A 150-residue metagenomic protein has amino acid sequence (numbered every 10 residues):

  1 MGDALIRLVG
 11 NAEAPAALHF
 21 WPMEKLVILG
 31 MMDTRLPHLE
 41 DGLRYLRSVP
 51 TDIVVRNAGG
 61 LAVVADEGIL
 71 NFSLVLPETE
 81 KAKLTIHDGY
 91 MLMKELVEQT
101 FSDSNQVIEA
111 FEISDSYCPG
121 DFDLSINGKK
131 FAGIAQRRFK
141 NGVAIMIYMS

Functional and structural regions predicted by a protein language model:
M1-K83: N-terminal lobe of the biotin/lipoate ligase/transferase fold
L84-G89, M93-S150: Catalytic beta-strand/loop module used to bind and position nucleotide/cofactor moieties in cofactor-attachment
